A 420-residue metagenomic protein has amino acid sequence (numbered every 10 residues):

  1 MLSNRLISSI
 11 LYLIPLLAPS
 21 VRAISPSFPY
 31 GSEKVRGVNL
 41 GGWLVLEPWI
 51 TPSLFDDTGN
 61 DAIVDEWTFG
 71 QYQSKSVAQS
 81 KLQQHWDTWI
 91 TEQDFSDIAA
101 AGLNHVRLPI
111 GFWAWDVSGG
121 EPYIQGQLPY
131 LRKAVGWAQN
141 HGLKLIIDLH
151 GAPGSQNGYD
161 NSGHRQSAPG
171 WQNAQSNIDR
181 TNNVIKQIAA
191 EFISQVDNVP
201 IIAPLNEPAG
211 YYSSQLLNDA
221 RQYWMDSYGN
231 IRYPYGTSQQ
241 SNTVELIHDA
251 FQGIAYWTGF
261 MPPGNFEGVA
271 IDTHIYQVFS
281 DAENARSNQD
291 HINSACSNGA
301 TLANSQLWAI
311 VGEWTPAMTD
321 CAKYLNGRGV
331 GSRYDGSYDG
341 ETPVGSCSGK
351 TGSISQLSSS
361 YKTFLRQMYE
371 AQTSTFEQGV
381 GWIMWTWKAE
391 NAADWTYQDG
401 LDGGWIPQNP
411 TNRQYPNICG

Functional and structural regions predicted by a protein language model:
M1-I24: Fungal secretory targeting signals
A18-L103: N-terminal carbohydrate-binding accessory modules
S32-R36, G102-N104, Q139-K144, Q195-P200 (+4 more regions): Short, well-ordered coil/turn segments that N-cap beta-strands
R36-L40, V106-L108, L145-L149, I202 (+4 more regions): Hydrophobic faces of well-ordered beta-strands that scaffold small-molecule active sites in alpha/beta enzyme cores
P48-I63, P122-G126, G154-Q172, L325-D335 (+1 more regions): Aromatic- and acidic-residue-enriched segments that line the glycan-binding/catalytic groove of carbohydrate-active
Q79-V106, D116, G120-G151, S162-I201 (+2 more regions): An active-site-proximal structural segment forming one wall of the substrate-binding cleft that immediately precedes
D197, E207-E370: Extracellular glycoside hydrolase catalytic/binding regions
P343-G420: Aromatic-rich peripheral "rim/lid" segments of glycoside hydrolase catalytic domains that contact and position glycan
